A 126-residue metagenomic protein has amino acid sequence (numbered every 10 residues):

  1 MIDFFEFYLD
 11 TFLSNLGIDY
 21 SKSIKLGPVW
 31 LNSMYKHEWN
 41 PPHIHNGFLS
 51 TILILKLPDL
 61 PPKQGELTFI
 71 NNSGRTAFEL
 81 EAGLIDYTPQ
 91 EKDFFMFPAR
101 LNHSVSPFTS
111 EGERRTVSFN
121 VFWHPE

Functional and structural regions predicted by a protein language model:
M1, F5, L13, I52-I54 (+1 more regions): Short, Φ-rich (hydrophobic/aromatic) sequence segments
M1-I44: Signature of the catalytic double-stranded beta-helix
G27-M96, S104-S106, G112-T116, W123-H124: Catalytic core of non-heme Fe(II) oxygenases with the double-stranded beta-helix
